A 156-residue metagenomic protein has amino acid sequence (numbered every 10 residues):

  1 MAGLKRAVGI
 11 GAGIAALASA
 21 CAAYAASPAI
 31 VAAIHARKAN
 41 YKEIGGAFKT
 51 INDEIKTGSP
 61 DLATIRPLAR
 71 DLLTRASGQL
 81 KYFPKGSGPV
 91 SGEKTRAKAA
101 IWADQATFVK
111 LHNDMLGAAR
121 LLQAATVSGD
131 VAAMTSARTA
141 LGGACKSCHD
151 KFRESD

Functional and structural regions predicted by a protein language model:
M1-G11: Bacterial N-terminal signal peptides that target proteins for export
R6-A7, K38, D150: Hydrophobic alpha-helical segments, especially transmembrane helices and their immediate juxtamembrane helical caps
G11-A12, E43: A periodicity- and composition-biased signal for non-globular, repetitive helical segments
G13, A20-A22: N-terminal signal peptide c-region/cleavage motif recognized by signal peptidases
S19, T139-G142: Processing junctions and N-termini across compartments
A26-A140: Extracytoplasmic c-type cytochrome modules immediately beyond a signal peptide or single-pass transmembrane anchor
L141-R153: The canonical Cys-X-X-Cys-His
D156: Short Cys/His-rich "knuckle" micro-motifs
